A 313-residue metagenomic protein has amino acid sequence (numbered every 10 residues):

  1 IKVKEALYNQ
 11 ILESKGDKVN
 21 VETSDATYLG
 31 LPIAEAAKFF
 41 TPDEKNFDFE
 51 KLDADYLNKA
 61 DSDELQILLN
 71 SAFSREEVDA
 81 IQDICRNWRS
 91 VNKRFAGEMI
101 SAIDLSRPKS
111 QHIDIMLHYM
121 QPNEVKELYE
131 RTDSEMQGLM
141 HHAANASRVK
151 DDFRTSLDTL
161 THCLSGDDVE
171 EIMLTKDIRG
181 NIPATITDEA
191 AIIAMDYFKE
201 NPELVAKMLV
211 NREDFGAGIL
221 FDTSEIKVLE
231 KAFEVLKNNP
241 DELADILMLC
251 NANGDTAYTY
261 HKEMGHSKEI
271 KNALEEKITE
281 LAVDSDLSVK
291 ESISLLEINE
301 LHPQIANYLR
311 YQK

Functional and structural regions predicted by a protein language model:
I1-V3, E13, I293, I298 (+2 more regions): Non-Sec secretion/translocation targeting segments of pathogen effectors
K4, D43, V78-I84, K109-M120 (+5 more regions): Ankyrin repeat structural motif
D17-V19, L287: Charged, low-complexity interaction regions
V19, Y56-L57, W88-A96, P122-T132 (+3 more regions): Ankyrin repeat arrays, specifically the small/polar loop and inter-repeat linker segments at the C-terminal end of each
D25-T27, D63-L69, R94-D104, R131-A144 (+3 more regions): Ankyrin-repeat boundary/"N-cap" motif
L29, I33, H112-M116, P183 (+4 more regions): Amphipathic alpha-helical elements of HEAT/ARM-like alpha-solenoid repeat scaffolds that form extended
S71-A72, A102-K109, H142-R148, T185-E189 (+2 more regions): Ankyrin repeat A-helix N-terminal signature
G254-E275, S285, I293-I298: Leucine-rich solenoid repeat scaffolds
